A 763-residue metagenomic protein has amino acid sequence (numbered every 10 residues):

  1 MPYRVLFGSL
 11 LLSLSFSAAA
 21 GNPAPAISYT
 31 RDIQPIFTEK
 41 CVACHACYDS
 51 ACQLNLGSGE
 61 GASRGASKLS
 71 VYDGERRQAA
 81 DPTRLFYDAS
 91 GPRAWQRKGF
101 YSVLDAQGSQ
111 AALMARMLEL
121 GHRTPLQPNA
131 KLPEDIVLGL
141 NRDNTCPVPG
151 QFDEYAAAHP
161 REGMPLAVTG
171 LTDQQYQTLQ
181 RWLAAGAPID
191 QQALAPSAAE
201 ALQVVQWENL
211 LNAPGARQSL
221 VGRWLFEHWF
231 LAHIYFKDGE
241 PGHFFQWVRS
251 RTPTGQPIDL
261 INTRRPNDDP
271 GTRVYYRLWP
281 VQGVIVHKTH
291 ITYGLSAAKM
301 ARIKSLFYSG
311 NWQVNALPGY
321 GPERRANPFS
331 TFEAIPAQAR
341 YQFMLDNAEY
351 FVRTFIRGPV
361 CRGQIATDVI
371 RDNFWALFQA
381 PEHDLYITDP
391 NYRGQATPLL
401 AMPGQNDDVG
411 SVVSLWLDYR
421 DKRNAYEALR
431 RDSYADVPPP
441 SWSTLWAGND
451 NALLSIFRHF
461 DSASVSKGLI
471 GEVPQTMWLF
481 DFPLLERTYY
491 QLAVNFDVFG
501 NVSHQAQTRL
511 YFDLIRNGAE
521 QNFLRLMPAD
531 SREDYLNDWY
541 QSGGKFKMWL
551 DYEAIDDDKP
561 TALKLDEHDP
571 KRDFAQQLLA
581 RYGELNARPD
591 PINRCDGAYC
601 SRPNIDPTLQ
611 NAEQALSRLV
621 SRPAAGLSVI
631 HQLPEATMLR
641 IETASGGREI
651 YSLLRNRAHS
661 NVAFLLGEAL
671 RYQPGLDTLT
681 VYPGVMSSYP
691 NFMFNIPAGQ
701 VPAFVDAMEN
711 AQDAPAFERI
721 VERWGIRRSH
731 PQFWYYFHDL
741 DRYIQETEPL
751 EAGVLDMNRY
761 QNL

Functional and structural regions predicted by a protein language model:
M1-L10: Bacterial N-terminal signal peptides that target proteins for export
S15-S17: N-terminal signal peptide c-region/cleavage motif recognized by signal peptidases
A20-L763: Aromatic- and Gly/Pro-enriched helix-to-coil junctions and flexible linker segments
